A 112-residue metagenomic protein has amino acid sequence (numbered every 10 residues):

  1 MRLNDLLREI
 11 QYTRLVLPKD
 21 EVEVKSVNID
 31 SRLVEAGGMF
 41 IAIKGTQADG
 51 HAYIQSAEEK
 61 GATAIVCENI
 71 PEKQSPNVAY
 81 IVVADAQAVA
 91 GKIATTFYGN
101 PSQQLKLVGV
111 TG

Functional and structural regions predicted by a protein language model:
M1-K92: N-terminal leader/targeting and accessory segments in enzymes
T95-G112: Walker A (P-loop) phosphate-binding motif
